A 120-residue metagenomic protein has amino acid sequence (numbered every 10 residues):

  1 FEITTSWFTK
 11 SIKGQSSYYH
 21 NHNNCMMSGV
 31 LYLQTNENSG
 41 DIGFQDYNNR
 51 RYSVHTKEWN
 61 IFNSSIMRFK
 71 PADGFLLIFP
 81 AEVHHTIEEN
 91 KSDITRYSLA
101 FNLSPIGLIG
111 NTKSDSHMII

Functional and structural regions predicted by a protein language model:
F1-S6: A short coil-to-beta-strand element that immediately follows conserved catalytic motifs
W7-I78, E88, P105-H117: Catalytic core of non-heme Fe(II) oxygenases with the double-stranded beta-helix
H84-S98: Ligand-binding loop in jelly-roll beta-barrel domains
F101: PLP-dependent enzyme catalytic core of the Aspartate aminotransferase-like
